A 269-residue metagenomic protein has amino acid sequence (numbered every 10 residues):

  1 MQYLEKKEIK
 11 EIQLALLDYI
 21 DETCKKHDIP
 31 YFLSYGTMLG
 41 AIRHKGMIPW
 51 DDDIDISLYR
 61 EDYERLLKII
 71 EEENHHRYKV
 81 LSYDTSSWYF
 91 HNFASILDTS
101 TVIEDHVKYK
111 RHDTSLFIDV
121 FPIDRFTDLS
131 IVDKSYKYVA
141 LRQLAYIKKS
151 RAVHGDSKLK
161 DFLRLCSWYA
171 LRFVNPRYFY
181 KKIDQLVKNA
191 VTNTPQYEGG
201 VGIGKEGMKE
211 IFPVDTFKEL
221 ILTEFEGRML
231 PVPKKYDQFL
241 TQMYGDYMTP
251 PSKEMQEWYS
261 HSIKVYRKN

Functional and structural regions predicted by a protein language model:
M1-K25, I70-D128, Y146-G155, K160-M243 (+1 more regions): Conserved catalytic core of two-metal-ion nucleotidyltransferases
D21-I54, L58, Y63, D215 (+1 more regions): Active-site nucleotide-donor binding segment shared across nucleotidyl transfer reactions
E64-K68: Short, conserved charged micro-motifs
L129-S135: A short secondary-structure junction signal
Y138-V139: Short, His- and charge-rich active-site/binding loops that engage polyanionic ligands
